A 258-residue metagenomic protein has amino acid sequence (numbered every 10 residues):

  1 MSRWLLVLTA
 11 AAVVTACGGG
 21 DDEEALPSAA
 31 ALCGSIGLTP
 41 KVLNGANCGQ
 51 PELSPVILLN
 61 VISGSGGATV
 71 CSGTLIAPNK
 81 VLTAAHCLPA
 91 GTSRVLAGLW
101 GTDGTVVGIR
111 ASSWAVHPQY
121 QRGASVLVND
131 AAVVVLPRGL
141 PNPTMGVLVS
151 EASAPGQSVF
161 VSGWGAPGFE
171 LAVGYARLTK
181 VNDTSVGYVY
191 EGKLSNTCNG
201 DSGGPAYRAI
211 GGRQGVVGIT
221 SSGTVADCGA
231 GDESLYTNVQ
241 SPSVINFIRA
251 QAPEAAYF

Functional and structural regions predicted by a protein language model:
W4-A12: Sec-dependent N-terminal signal peptides
V14-A16: C-terminal motif of bacterial Sec signal peptides marking the signal peptidase cleavage site
G19, A25-L32, G37-P40, V70 (+3 more regions): C-terminal subregion of chymotrypsin/trypsin-like serine protease catalytic domains
T39-E52, S65, R94-P141: Conserved catalytic-core segment of clan PA serine endopeptidases
L53-V95: Catalytic histidine site
I57-N60, T92-V106, Q157-G163: Short conserved beta-strand and strand-loop elements enriched in small hydrophobics with frequent Asp/Gly
S63-G64, H86-A90, L99-D103, P137-N142 (+5 more regions): Acidic glycine-/aspartate-rich tracts in secreted/extracellular proteins
G101, I109, W114, L127-N196 (+2 more regions): Chymotrypsin/trypsin-fold serine protease catalytic domain
